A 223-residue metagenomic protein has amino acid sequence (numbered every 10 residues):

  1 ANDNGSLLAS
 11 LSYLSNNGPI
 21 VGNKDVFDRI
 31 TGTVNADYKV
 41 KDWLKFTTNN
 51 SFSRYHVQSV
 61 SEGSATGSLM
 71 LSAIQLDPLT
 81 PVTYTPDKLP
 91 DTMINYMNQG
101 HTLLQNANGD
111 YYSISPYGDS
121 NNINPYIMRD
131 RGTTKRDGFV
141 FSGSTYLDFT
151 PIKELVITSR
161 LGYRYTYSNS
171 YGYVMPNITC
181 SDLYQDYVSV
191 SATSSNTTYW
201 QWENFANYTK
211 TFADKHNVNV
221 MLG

Functional and structural regions predicted by a protein language model:
A1-G32, V40, L44, F141: Outer-membrane beta-barrel translocator/receptor signature
I20, N35-V140, T158-R160, R164-G223: Surface-exposed loop/interface segments of Gram-negative outer-membrane beta-barrel transport/assembly proteins
I152-K153: Long hydrophobic segments that form regular secondary structure
